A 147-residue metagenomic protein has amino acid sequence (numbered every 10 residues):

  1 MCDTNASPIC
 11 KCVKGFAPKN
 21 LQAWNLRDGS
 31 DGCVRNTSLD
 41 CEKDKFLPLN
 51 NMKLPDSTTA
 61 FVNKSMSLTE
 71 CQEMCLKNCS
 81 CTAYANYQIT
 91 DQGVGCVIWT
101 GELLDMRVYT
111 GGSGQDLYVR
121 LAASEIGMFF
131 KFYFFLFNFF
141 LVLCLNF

Functional and structural regions predicted by a protein language model:
M1-F147: Membrane-proximal ectodomain caps of single-pass cell-surface receptors
